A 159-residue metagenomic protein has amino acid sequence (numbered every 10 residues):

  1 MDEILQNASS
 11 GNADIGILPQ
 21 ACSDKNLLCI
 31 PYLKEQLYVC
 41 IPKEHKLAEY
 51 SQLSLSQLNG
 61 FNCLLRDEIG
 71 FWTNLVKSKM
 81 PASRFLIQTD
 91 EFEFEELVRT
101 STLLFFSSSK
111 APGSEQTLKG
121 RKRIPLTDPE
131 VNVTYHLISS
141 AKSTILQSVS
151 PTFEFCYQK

Functional and structural regions predicted by a protein language model:
M1-Q6, L86-V98: Short helix-initiation/N-cap motifs at beta->coil->alpha
D2-L37, K122-I124: Short beta-strand-centered segments that line the small-molecule binding cleft or hinge of alpha/beta clamshell
A13-P19, Q88-T89, F106-S108: Short beta-strand and adjacent tight-turn residues that come in two discontinuous sequence segments and form the edges
P19, L65-R66, A82-E93: Short beta-strand-to-loop elements that line the ligand-binding cleft of bilobed periplasmic-binding protein-like
D24-P31, E35, E93-T144, S148: Beta-alpha-beta core module
K25, C29-L37, I41-C63: Flexible hinge/capping segments at coil-to-helix
N59-S83, G113, I145-L146: Secondary-structure junction motif
S148-K159: Bilobed periplasmic-binding protein/Venus flytrap-like ligand-binding cleft at the lobe interface of extracytoplasmic
